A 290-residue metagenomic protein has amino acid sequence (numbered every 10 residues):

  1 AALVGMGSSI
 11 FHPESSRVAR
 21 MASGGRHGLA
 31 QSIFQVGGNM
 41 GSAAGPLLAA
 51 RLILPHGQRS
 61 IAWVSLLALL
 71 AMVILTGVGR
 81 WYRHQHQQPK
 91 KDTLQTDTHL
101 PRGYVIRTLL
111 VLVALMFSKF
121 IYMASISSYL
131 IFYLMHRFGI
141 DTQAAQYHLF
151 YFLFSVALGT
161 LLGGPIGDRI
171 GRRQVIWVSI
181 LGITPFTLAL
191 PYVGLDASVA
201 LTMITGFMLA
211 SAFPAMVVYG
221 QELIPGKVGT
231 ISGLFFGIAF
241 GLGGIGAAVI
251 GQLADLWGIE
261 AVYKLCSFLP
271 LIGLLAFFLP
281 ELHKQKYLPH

Functional and structural regions predicted by a protein language model:
A1-G37: Cytoplasmic helix-loop-helix junction between adjacent transmembrane helices in 12-TM secondary transporters
F34-R83: Helix-loop-helix hairpin linking two adjacent transmembrane segments in secondary transporters
G41-I53, I131, G246-A254: Small-residue (Gly/Pro/Ala) motifs that create kinks and tight helix-helix packing interfaces
G77-P101, K286-H290: Flexible cytoplasmic inter-helical loops of multi-pass small-molecule transporters
R107-L153, A157: Extracytoplasmic gate region of multi-pass secondary transporters
T160-G171, A254-D255: Helix-to-loop junctions at the C-terminal end of transmembrane segments in multipass secondary transporters
Q174-L188: Structural signature of the two symmetry-related core transmembrane helices
P225-W257: A late C-terminal transmembrane helix in Major Facilitator Superfamily
